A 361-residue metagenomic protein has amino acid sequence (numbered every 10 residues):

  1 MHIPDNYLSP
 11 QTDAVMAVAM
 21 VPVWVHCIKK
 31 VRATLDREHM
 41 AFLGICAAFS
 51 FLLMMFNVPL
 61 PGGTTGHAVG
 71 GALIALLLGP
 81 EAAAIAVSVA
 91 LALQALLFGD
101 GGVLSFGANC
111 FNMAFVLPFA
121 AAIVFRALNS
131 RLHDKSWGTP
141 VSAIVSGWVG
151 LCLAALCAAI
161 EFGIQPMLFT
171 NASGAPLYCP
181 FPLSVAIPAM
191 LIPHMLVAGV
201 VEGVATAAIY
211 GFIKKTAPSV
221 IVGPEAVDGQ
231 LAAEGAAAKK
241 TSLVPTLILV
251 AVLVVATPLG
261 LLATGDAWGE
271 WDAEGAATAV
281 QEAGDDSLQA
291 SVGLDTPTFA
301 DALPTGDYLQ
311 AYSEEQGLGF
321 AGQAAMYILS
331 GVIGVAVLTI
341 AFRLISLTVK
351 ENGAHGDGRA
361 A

Functional and structural regions predicted by a protein language model:
M1, P297-R343: Individual transmembrane alpha-helix segments
H2-I74: Hydrophobic transmembrane alpha-helices
M16-K29, F49-M54, F119-A122, G147-F162 (+3 more regions): Hydrophobic core segments of alpha-helical transmembrane domains in multi-pass membrane transport and ion-translocation
M54-A121: Alpha-helical membrane segments and adjacent membrane-interface helices in multi-pass membrane proteins
A114-A158: Short helix-perturbing small/polar motifs within transmembrane alpha-helices
V141, V145, A189-P193, V227-V250: Membrane-water interface at loop-to-transmembrane-helix junctions
E225, L338-A361: Juxtamembrane interface at the cytosolic side of transmembrane helices
V252-D307: Aromatic-rich transmembrane-lumenal/periplasmic boundary elements in polytopic membrane proteins
